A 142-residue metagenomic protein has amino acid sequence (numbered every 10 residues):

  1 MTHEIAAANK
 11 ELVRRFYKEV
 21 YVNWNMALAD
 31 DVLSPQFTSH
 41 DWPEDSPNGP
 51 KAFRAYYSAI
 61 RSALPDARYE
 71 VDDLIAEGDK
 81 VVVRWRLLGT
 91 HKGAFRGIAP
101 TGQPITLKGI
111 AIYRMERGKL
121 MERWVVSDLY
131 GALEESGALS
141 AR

Functional and structural regions predicted by a protein language model:
M1-R142: C-terminal and inter-domain tail/linker signature
